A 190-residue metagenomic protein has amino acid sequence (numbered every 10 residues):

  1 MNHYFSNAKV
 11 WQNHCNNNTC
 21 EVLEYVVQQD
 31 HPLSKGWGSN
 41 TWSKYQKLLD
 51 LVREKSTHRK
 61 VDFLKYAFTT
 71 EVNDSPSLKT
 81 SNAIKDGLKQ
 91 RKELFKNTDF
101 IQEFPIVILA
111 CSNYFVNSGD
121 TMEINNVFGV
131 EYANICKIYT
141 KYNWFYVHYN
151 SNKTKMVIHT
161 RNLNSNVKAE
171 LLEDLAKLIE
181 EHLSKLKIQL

Functional and structural regions predicted by a protein language model:
M1-Q102: A polyanion-binding, active-site-adjacent surface
M1-Y4, N73-S77, S112-V116, N162-N166: Short, solvent-exposed loop/turn segments at secondary-structure junctions
N7-N16, Y114, M122, E181 (+1 more regions): Charged/polar interaction segments and conserved charged motifs
K85, K89-K96, N117-L190: C-terminal capping/extension of enzyme domains
P105-I106: Structural motif
